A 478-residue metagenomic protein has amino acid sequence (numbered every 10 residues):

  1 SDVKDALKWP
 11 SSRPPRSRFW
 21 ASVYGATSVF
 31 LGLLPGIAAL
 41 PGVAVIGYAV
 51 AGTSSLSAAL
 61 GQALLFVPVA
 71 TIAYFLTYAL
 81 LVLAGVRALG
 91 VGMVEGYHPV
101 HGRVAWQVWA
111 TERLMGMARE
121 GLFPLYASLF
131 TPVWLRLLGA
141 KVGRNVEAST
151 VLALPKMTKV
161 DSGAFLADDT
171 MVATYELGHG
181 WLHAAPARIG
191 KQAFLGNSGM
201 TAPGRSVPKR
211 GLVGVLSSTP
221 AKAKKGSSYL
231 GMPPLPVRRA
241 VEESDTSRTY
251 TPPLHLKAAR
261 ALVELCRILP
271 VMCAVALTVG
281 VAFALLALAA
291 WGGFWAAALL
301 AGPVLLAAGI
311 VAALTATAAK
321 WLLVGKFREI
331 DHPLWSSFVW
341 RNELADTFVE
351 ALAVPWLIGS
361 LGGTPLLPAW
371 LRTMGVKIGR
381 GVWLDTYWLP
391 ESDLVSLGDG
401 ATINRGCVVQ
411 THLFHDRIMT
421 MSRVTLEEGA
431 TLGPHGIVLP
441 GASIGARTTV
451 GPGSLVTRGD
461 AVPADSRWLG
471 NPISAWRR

Functional and structural regions predicted by a protein language model:
S1, P99, A105-Q192, G196-R205 (+5 more regions): Left-handed beta-helix
S1-R18, D161-V271, A316, T402-R478: Glycine-rich hexapeptide-repeat left-handed beta-helix
D2-G139, K224-G375, A464-R478: Terminal amphipathic alpha-helical/low-complexity segments used for targeting or macromolecular assembly
L34, V151, L216, A274 (+1 more regions): Residue-level marker of positions within ordered structural domains that often coincide with functionally constrained
